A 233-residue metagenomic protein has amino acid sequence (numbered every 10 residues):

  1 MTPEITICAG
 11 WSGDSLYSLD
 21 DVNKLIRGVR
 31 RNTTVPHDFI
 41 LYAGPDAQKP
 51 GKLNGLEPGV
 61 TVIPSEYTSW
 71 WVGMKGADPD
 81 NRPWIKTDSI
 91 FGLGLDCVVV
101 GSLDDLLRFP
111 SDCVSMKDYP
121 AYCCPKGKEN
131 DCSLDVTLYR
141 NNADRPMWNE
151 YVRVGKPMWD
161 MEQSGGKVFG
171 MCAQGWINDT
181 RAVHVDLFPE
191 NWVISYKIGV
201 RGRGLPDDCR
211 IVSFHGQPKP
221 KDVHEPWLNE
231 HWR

Functional and structural regions predicted by a protein language model:
M1-S69, I85, G216-K219, W232: N-terminal anchoring/stem segment of glycosyltransferases
Y17-D21, W70-K75, Y122-S133, K221-V223: Short, charged, surface-exposed secondary-structure boundary motifs
V35-P45, I90-G94, C113-M116, D186-P189 (+1 more regions): Short, hydrophobic beta-strand segments that form beta-sheet elements in well-ordered domains
P45-D46, D80-R82, R140-D144, Q217: Short loop segments at secondary-structure junctions
Q48-G51, V99-S102, L107, Y122-P125 (+3 more regions): Short catalytic/ligand-binding loop motif for oxyanion handling, primarily in non-cytosolic enzymes, centered on
V62-K126: GT-A fold catalytic core of metal-dependent nucleotide-sugar glycosyltransferases, centered on the diacidic
C132-N142: Substrate-binding rim/cap in mid-to-C-terminal beta-strand-loop elements of soluble/periplasmic
N141-R233: Catalytic core and acceptor-binding pocket of nucleotide-sugar-dependent glycosyltransferases
